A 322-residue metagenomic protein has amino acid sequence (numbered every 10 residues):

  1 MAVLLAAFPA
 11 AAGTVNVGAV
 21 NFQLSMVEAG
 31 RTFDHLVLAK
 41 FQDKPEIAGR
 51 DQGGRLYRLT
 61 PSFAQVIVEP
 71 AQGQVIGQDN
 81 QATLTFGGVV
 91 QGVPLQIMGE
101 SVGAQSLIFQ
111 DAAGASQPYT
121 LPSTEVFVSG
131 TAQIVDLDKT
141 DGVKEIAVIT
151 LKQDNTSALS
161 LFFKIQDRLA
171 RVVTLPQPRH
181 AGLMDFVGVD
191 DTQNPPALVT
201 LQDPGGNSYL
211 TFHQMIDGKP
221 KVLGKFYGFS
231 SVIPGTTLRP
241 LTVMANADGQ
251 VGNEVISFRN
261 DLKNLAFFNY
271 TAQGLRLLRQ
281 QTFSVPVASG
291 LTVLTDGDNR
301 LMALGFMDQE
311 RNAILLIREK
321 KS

Functional and structural regions predicted by a protein language model:
M1-V3: Sec-dependent signal peptide recognition, specifically the positively charged N-region followed immediately by
A7-A10: N-terminal signal peptide c-region/cleavage motif recognized by signal peptidases
A12-S322: Beta-propeller-forming repeat regions
